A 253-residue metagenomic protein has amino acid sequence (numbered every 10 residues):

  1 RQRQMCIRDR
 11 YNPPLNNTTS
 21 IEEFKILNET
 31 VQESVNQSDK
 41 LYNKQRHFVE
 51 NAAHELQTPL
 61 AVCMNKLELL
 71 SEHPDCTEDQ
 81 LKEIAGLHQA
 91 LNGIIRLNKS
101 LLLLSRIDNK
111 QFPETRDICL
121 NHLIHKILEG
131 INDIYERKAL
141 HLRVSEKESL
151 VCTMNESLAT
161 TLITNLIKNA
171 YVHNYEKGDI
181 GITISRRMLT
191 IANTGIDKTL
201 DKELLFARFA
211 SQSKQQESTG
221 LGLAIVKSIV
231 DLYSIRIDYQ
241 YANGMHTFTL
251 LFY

Functional and structural regions predicted by a protein language model:
R1-Q4, R8-A52, L56, A61-E72 (+10 more regions): Membrane-proximal HAMP signal-relay module
D108-E114, V151-N155: Conserved micro-motifs of the catalytic ATP-binding
R116, E136, H141-V151: Conserved catalytic submotifs in the C-terminal HATPase_c
R116, L120-I124: Hydrophobic helix/adjacent strand patch within the catalytic HATPase_c
A159-I163: A residue-level detector for a conserved hydrophobic packing site within the catalytic ATP-binding domain
N169-Y171: Short helix-loop "hinge" at the ATP-lid/N-box region of the Bergerat-fold HATPase_c
K177-M188: Short beta-strand/loop element within the Bergerat-fold HATPase_c
D197-F209: Short conserved segment of the HATPase_c
